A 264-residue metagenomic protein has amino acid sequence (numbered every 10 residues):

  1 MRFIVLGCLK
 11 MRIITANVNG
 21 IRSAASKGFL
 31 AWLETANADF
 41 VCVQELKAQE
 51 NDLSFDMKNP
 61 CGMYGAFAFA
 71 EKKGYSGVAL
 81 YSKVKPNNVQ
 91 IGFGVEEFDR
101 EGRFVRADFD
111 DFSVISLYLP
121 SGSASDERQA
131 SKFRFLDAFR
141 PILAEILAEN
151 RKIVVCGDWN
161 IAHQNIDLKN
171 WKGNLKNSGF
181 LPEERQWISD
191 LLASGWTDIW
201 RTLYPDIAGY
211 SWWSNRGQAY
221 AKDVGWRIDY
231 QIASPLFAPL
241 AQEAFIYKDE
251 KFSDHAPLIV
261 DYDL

Functional and structural regions predicted by a protein language model:
R2-P60, A70, Y75-V78, I91 (+1 more regions): N-terminal, active-site-proximal structural segment of metallo-dependent hydrolase catalytic domains
K10, F245-L264: Surface polyanion/phosphate-binding segment centered on an Asp-His-Pro turn
M11-N19, D111-S123, C156: Active-site-proximal beta-strand elements of phosphoester/diester hydrolases
A16-N17, L33-N51, V114, L143-N165 (+4 more regions): Active-site beta-strand/loop signature of hydrolases that rely on acidic residues for catalysis
N37-F40, C61-Y64, F135-V224, I228: Metal-dependent phosphoesterases centered on the DNase I-like endonuclease/exonuclease/phosphatase
K47-Q49, L53-G122: Structured beta-strand-rich core segments of catalytic domains in phosphoester-bond hydrolases
K73-N88, I207, G217-P239: Conserved beta strand-loop-helix elements of the APE1-like EEP
G94-V95, P120-L136, K172-K176: Surface-exposed cleft-lining segments at the edges of enzyme active sites
